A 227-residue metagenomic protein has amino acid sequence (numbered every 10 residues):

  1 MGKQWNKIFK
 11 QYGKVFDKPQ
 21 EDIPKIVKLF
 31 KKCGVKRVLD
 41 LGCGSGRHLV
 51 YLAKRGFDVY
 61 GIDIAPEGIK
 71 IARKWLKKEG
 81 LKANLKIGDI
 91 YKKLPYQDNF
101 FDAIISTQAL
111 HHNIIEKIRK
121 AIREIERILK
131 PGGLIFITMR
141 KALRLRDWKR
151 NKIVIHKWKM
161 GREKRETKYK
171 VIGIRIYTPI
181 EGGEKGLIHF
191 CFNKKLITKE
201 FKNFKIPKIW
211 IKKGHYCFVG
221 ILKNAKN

Functional and structural regions predicted by a protein language model:
M1-V35, G44-K93, K117, F136-N227: Class I (Rossmann-like) S-adenosyl-L-methionine-dependent methyltransferase catalytic domain, capturing the SAM-binding
D40: Class I SAM-dependent methyltransferase core
Y91-A103: A short acidic, Gly/Pro-enriched loop at the edge of an enzyme's catalytic core that lines a small-molecule cofactor
F100, G132-G133: Surface-exposed loop/turn positions
A103-E116: A short SAM/SAH-binding and catalytic strip from SAM-dependent methyltransferases
R119-P131: A short glycine-rich, Lys/Arg-flanked "PGG" loop and its adjoining helix->strand segment in the class I
